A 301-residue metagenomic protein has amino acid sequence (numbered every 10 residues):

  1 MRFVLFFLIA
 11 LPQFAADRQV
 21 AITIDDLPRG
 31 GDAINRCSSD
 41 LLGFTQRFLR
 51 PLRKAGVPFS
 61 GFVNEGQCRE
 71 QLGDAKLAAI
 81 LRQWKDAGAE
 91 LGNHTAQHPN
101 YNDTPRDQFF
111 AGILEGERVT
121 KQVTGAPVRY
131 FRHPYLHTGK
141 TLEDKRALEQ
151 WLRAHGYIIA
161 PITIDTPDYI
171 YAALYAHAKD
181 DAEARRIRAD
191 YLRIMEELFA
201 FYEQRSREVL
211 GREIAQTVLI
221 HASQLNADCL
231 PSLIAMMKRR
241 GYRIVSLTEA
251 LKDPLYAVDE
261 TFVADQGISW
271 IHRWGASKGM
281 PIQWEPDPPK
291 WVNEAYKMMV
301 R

Functional and structural regions predicted by a protein language model:
R2-P12: Sec-dependent N-terminal signal peptides
A10-A15, M298: Compositionally biased, intrinsically disordered low-complexity regions
A16-L136, V218, M236, K252: Active-site beta->alpha N-cap acidic-glycine motif
K54-G56, P161, A222-R301: C-terminal domain-boundary segment and adjacent tail
G61-G66, N100-P105, F131-H137, Y171-Y175 (+2 more regions): Noncatalytic linker/hinge segments flanking ATPase motor cores
R69-K76, Q97-R243, E249: Catalytic domains of cell-wall/extracellular-matrix polysaccharide-remodeling enzymes, centered on de-N-acetylation
I80-L81, G112, D144, K179-D181 (+2 more regions): Short alpha-helix boundary/capping motifs
K85-N93, V119-A126, E183-Y202, I268-P288 (+1 more regions): Short, basic, helix/turn surface patches
